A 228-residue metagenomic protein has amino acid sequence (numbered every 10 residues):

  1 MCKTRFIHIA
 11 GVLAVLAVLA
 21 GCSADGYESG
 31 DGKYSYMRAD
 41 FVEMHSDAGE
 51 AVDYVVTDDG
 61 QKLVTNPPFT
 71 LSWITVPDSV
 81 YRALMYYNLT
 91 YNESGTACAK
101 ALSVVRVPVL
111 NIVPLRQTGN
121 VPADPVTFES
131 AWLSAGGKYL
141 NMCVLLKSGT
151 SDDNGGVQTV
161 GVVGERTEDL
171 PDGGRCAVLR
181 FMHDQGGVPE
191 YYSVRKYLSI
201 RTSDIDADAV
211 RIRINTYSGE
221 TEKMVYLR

Functional and structural regions predicted by a protein language model:
M1-A10: Bacterial N-terminal signal peptides that target proteins for export
A17-G21: C-terminal motif of bacterial Sec signal peptides marking the signal peptidase cleavage site
D25-A51: Structural detector for short beta-strands of small beta-barrel domains
G60-V76: Beta-strand/loop nucleic-acid-binding surfaces
I74-A97: Flexible glycine-rich surface loops and low-complexity tracts that mediate binding to linear polymers
V76-D78, F181-V210: Short, solvent-exposed, Trp/other aromatic-anchored flexible loops in extracytoplasmic proteins
T90-L145: Surface-exposed beta-loop interaction hotspot
E129-M182: Short helix-loop boundary/capping segments
